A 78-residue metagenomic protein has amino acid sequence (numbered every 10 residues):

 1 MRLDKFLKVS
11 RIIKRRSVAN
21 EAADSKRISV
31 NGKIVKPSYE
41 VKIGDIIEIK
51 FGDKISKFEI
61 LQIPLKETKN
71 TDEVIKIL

Functional and structural regions predicted by a protein language model:
M1-E40: A basic, amphipathic helix-loop patch mediating RNA/tRNA/ribosome contacts
E40-V41, G52: A generic structural micro-feature
D53-L78: C-terminal structural segments of small proteins and small subunits
